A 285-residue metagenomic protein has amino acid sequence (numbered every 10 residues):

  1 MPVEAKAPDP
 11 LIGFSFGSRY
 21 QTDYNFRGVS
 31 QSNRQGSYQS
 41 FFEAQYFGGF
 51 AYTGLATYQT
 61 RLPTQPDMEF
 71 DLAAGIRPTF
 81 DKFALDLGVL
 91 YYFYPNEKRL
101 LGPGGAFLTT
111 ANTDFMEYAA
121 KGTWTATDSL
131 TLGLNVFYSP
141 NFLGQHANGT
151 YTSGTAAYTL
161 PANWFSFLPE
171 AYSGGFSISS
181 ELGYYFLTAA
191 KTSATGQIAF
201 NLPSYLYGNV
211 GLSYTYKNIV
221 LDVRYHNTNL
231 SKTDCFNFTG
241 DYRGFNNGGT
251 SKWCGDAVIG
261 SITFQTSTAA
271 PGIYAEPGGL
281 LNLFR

Functional and structural regions predicted by a protein language model:
M1-S15, F26-Q31, Y158-S173, A269-R285: Outer-membrane beta-barrel biogenesis signature
E4-R61, S267, R285: Short glycine/proline- and aromatic-enriched beta-strand/turn motifs that initiate or cap beta-hairpins
P10-I12, R34-Y38, P66-F70, F83 (+5 more regions): Residues that define the transmembrane beta-barrel architecture of outer-membrane proteins
F16-S18, F42, A51-L55, A74 (+7 more regions): Membrane-embedded beta-strand positions of outer-membrane beta-barrel proteins
Y20-F26, Y46-G48, L55-R61, P78-F80 (+8 more regions): Transmembrane beta-strands of outer-membrane beta-barrel pores
F26-N33, P63-F70, E97-T109, L143-G149 (+4 more regions): Outer-membrane beta-barrel translocator domains and adjoining extracellular loop/strand segments of Gram-negative
G48-T53, K82-L87, D128-L134, A162-L168 (+3 more regions): Repeated loop/turn-to-beta-strand initiation elements of outer-membrane beta-barrel proteins
G154-L160, Y214-Y216, T250-R285: Outer-membrane beta-barrel "beta-signal"
